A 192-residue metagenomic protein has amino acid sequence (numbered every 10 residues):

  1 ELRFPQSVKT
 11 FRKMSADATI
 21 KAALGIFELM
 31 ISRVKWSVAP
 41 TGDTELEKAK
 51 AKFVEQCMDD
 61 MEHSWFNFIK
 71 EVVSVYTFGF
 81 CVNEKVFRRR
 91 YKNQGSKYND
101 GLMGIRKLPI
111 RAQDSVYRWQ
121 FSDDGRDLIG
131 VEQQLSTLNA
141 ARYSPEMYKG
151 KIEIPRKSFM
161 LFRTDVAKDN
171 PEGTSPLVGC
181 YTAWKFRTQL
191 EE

Functional and structural regions predicted by a protein language model:
L2-T19, G25, L29, P40-T41 (+1 more regions): Structured, contiguous alpha/beta core segments that scaffold functional sites
V34-A39: Low-complexity, highly charged intrinsically disordered N-terminal segments that act as targeting/localization
